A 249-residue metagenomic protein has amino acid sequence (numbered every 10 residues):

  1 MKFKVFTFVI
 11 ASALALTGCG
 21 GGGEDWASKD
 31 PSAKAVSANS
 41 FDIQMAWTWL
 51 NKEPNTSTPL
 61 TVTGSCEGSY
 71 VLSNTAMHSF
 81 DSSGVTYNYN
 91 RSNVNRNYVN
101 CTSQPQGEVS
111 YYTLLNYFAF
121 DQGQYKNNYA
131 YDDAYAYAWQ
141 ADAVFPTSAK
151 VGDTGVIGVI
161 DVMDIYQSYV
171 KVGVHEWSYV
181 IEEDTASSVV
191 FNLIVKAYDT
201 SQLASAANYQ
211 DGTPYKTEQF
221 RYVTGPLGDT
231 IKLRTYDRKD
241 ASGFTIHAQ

Functional and structural regions predicted by a protein language model:
M1-F6: Bacterial N-terminal signal peptides that target proteins for export
V9-S40: Bacterial Sec-dependent N-terminal signal peptides
S37-T58, G64: Preference for solvent-exposed, low-hydrophobicity sequence contexts
P59-F120: N-terminal mature ectodomain segment of secretory-pathway/periplasmic proteins
P105-V151: Contiguous hydrophobic, core-forming segments of folded domains
Y111-T113, S188-T235: Glycine- and charge-enriched low-complexity intrinsically disordered segments
D133-Q210: Short helix-loop boundary/capping segments
K232-Q249: Short, low-complexity, Pro/Ser/Thr/Gly-rich segments in the mature regions of secreted, periplasmic
